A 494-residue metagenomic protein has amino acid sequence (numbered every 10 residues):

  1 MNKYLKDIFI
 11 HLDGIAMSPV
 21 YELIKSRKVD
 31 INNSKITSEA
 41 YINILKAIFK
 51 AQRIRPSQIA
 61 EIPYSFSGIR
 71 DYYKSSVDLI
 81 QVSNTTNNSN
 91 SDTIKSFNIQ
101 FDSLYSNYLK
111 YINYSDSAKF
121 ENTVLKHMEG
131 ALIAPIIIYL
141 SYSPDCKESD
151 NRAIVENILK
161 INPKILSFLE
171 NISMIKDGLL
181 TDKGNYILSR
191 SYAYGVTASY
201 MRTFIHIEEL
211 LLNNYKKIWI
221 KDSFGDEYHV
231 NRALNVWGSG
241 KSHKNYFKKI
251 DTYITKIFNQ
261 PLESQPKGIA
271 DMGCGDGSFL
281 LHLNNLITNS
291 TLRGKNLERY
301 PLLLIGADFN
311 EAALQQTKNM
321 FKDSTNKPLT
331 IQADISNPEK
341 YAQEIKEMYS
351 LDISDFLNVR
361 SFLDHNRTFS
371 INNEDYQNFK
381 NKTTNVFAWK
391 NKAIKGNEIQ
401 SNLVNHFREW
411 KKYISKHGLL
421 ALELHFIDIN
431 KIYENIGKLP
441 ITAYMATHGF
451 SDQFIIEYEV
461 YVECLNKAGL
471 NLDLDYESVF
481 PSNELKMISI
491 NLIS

Functional and structural regions predicted by a protein language model:
M1-E209, P266: N-terminal accessory segments
S96-I154, I158, Y194-F356, S361-N366: Conserved adenosyl
M348-Y349, G469, S478-S494: Core SAM-dependent methyltransferase catalytic element
V359-S401: Mobile active-site "lid"/loop adjacent to the S-adenosyl-L-methionine
L363, E423-I427: Short strand-turn motif at the edge of the Rossmann-like AdoMet-binding core
K380-K382, Y433-E463: Conserved Class I S-adenosyl-L-methionine
A388, K416-L424: Conserved beta-strand signature within the Rossmann-like core of class I S-adenosyl-L-methionine
L403-W410, S451-L472: Short alpha-helix
